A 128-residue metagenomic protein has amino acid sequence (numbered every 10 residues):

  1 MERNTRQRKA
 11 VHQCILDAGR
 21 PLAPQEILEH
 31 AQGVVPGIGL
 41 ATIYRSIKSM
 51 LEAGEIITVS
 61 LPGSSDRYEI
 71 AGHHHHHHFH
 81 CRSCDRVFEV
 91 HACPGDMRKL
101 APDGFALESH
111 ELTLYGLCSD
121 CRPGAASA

Functional and structural regions predicted by a protein language model:
M1-L16: Short alpha-helical segments that sit at the start of domains
Q13-R20, Q32: Short, locally clustered residues in the helix-turn-helix/winged-helix DNA-binding domain
A23-P36: DNA-recognition alpha helix
G39-L40: Short coil turns linking two alpha-helices in DNA-binding domains
I43-A53: Basic amphipathic alpha-helical segments that dock to polyanions
E55-T58, P62-A128: Non-DNA-binding regulatory cores of transcription-related proteins, predominantly C-terminal effector-binding
